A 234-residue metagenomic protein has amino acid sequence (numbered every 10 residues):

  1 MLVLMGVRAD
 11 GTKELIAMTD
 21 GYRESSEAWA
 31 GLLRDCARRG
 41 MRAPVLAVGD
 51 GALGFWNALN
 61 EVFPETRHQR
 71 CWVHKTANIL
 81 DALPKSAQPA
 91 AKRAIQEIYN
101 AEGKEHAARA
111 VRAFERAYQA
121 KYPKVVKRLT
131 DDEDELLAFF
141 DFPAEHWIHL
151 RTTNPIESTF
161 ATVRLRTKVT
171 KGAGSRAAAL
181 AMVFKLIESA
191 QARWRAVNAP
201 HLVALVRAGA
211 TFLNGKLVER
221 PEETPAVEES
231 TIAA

Functional and structural regions predicted by a protein language model:
M1, L80-R93: Short, surface-exposed amphipathic charged segments that create phosphate/polyanion-binding patches used for binding
M1-G49, L53, N57-A58, V62-E65 (+1 more regions): RNase H-like nuclease fold core
S25-W29, P84, Q88, R176: Short, charged, low-complexity patches
W56-N57, D81, A138, T159: Short helix/loop capping segments that flank catalytic or ligand/cofactor-binding pockets
E65-D81: Inter-helix linker motif
E97-A234: Acidic/histidine-rich catalytic cores and adjacent linkers of DNA breakage/strand-transfer/modification proteins
